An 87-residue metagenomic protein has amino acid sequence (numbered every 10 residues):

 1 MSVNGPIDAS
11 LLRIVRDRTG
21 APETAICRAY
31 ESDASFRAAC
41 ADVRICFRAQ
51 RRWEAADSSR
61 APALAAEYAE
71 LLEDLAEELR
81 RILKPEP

Functional and structural regions predicted by a protein language model:
M1-P87: Extended, charge-rich alpha-helical interface modules
